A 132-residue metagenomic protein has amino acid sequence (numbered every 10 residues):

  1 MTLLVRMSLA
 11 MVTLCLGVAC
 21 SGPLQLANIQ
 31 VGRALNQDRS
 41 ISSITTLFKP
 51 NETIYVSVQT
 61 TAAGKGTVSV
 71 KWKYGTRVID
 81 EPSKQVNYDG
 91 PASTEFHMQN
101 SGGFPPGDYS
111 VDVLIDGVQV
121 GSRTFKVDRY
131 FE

Functional and structural regions predicted by a protein language model:
M1-C20: Sec-dependent bacterial lipoprotein signal peptides
C20-P50, F131-E132: Short, compositionally biased P/S/T/A/G/V-rich stretches that sit at domain boundaries
T53-T61: Short edge beta-strand/loop segments characteristic of extracellular beta-sandwich folds
K65, P106-D108: Extracellular Ig-like/FN3 beta-sandwich strand-entry sites
V70-Y74, V113: Conserved aromatic beta-strand anchor motif in extracellular beta-sandwich/beta-rich domains
I79-D89: Solvent-exposed serine/threonine-rich low-complexity stretches and specific carbohydrate-binding patches
Y88-M98: Aromatic sugar-binding surface patches on proteins that engage polysaccharides or sugar-phosphate polymers
S101-G103, S110-V127: Short, exposed beta-strand-loop hairpins at the edges of beta-sheets in extracellular/periplasmic proteins
